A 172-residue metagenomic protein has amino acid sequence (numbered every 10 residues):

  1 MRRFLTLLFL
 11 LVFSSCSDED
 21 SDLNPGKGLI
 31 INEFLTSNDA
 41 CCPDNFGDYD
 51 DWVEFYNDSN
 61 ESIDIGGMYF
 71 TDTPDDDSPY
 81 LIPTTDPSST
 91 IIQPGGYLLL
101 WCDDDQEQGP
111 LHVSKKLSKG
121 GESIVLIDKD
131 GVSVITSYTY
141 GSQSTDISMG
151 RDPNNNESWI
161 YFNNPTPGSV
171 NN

Functional and structural regions predicted by a protein language model:
F4-F13: Sec-dependent N-terminal signal peptides
C16-N172: Activation on beta-sandwich/Ig-like modules and their edge loops
